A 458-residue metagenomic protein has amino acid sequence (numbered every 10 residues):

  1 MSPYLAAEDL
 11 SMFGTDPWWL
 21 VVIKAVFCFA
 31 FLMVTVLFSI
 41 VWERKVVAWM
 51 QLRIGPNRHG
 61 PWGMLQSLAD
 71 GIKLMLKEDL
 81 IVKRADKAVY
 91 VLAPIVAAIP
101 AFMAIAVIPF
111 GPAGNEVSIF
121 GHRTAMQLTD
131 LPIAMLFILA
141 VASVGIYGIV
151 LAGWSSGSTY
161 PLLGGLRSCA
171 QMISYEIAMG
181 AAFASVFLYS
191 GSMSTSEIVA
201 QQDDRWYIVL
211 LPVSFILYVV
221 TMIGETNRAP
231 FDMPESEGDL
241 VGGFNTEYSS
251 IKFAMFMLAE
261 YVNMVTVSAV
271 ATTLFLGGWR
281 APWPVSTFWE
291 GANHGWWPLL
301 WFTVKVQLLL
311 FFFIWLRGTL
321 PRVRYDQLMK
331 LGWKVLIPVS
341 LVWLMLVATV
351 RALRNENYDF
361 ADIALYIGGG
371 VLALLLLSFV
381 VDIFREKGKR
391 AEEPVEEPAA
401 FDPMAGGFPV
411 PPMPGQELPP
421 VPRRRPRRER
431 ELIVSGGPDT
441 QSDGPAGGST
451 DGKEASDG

Functional and structural regions predicted by a protein language model:
S2-G458: Selective transmembrane helix interface/packing segments
